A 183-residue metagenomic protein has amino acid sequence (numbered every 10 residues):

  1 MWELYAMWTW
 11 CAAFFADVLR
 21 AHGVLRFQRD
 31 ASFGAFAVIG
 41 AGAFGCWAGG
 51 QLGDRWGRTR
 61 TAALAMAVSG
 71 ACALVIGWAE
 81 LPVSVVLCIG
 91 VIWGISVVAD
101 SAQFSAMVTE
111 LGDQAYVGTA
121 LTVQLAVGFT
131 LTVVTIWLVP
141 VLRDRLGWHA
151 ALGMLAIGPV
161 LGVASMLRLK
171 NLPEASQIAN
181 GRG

Functional and structural regions predicted by a protein language model:
M1-A43, S105, T135-I136: Extracytoplasmic gate region of multi-pass secondary transporters
V24-F27, V139-G158: A membrane-interface helix-boundary motif in multi-pass transporters
G45-G57, R143: Helix-to-loop junctions at the C-terminal end of transmembrane segments in multipass secondary transporters
D54-A67: Cytoplasmic membrane-interface "Motif A"-like loop-to-helix N-cap segments of 12-TM Major Facilitator Superfamily
A67-L81: C-terminal ends and interior cores of transmembrane alpha-helices in multi-pass membrane transporters/permeases
G77-W78, W148, G153-G183: Multi-pass alpha-helical transporter architecture, strongest for 12-TM Major Facilitator/SLC carriers used
A99-D113: Intracellular juxtamembrane helix-capping segments at the cytosolic ends of symmetry-related transmembrane helices
L111-R145: A late C-terminal transmembrane helix in Major Facilitator Superfamily
